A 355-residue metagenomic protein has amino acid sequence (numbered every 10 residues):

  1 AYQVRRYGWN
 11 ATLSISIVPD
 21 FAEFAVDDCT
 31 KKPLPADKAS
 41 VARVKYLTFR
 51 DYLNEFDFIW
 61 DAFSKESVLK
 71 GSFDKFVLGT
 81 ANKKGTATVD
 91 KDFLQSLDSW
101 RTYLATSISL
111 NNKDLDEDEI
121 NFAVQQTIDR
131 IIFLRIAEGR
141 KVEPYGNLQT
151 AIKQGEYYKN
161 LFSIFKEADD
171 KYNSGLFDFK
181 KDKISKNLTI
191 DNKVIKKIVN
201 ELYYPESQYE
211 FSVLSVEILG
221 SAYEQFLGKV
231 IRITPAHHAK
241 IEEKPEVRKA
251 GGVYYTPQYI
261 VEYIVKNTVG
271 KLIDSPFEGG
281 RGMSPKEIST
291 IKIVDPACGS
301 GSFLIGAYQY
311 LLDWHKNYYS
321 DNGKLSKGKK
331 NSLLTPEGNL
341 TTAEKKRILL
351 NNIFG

Functional and structural regions predicted by a protein language model:
A1-I15, E23-Y52, F58, S72-F76: A short, conserved, highly charged catalytic patch centered on acidic carboxylates
P19, W60-Y310, N352-F354: Preference for the N-terminal adenyl/adenosyl cofactor-binding alpha/beta module
S40, I132, K244, K327-K329: Short, intrinsically disordered/low-complexity patches at protein termini and at juxtamembrane boundaries
L97, E206, N267, K330-G355: SAM-dependent nucleic-acid methyltransferase catalytic core
F277-M283, K316-R347: Short mixed-charge
L311, H315: Active-site catalytic pocket residues across diverse enzymes, especially alpha/beta-hydrolases
